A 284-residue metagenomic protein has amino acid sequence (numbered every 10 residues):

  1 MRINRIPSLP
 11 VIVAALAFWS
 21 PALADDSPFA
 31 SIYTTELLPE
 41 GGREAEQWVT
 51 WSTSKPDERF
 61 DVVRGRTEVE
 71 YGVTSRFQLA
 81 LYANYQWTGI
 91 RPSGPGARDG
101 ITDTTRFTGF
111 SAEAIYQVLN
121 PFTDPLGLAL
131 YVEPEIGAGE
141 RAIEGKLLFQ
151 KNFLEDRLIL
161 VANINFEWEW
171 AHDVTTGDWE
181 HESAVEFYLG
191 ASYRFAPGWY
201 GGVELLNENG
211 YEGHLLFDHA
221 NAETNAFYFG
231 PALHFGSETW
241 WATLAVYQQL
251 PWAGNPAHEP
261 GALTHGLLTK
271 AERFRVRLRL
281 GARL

Functional and structural regions predicted by a protein language model:
M1-P10: Bacterial N-terminal signal peptides that target proteins for export
R2, L23-A24: Intrinsically disordered, low-complexity peptide-like regions
I6-P7, A17, F227-Y228: Hydrophobic alpha-helical transmembrane segments of integral membrane proteins, especially lipid-exposed positions
W19-P21: N-terminal signal peptide c-region/cleavage motif recognized by signal peptidases
A24-L284: Transmembrane beta-barrel domains of Gram-negative outer membranes and organellar outer membranes
